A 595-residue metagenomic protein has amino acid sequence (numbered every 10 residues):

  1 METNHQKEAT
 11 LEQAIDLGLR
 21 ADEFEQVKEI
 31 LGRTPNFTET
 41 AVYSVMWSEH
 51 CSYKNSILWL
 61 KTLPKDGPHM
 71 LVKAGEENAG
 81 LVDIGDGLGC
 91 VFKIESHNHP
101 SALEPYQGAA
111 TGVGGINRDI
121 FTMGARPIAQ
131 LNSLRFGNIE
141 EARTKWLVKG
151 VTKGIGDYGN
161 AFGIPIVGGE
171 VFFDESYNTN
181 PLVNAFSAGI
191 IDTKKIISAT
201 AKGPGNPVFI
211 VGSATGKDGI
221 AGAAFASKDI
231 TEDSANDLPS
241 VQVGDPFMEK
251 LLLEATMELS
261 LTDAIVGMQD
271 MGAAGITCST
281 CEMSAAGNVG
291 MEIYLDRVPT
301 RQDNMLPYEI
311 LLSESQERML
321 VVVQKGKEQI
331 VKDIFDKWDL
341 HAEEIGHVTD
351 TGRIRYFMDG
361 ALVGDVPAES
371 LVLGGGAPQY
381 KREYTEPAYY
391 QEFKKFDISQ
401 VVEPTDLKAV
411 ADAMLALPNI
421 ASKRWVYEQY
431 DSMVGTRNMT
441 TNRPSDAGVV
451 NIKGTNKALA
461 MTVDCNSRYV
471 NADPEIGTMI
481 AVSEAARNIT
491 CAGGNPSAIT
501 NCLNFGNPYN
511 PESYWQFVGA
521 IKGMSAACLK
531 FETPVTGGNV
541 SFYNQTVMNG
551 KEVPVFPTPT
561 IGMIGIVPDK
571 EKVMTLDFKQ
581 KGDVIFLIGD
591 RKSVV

Functional and structural regions predicted by a protein language model:
M1-V595: Glycine/proline-enriched, intrinsically flexible loops and inter-domain linkers
